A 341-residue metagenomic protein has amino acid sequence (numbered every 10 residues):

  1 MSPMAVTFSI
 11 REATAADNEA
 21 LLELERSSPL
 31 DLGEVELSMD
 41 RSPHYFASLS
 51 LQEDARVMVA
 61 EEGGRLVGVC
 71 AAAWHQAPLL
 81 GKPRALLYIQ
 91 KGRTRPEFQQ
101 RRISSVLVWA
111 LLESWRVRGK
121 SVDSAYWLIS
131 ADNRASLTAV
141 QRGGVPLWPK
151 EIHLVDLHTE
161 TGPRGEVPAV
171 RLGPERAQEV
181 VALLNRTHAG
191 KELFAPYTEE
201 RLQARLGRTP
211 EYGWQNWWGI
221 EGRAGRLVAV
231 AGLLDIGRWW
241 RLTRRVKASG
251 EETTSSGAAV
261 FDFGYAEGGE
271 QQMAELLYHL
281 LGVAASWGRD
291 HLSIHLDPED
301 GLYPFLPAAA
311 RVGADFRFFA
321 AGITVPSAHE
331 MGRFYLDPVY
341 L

Functional and structural regions predicted by a protein language model:
A5, L128-E166, A229-L341: Active-site/acyl-donor-binding loops of N-acyltransferases
A13, G92-T94: Hydrophobic adenine-recognition pocket in adenosine-nucleotide-binding enzymes
D17-E62, V67, A77, S121-V122 (+2 more regions): Amide-forming acyltransferase catalytic core, primarily the GNAT-like/NAT-type and related acyltransferase folds
L80-R84: Gly/Ser-enriched beta-turn/beta-hairpin loop segments
T94, Q100-W115, E270-G282: Conserved acetyl-CoA-binding loop-helix of GNAT-fold acetyltransferases
S104-L128, V140: Membrane-interface helix-loop-helix junctions at boundaries between adjacent transmembrane segments
